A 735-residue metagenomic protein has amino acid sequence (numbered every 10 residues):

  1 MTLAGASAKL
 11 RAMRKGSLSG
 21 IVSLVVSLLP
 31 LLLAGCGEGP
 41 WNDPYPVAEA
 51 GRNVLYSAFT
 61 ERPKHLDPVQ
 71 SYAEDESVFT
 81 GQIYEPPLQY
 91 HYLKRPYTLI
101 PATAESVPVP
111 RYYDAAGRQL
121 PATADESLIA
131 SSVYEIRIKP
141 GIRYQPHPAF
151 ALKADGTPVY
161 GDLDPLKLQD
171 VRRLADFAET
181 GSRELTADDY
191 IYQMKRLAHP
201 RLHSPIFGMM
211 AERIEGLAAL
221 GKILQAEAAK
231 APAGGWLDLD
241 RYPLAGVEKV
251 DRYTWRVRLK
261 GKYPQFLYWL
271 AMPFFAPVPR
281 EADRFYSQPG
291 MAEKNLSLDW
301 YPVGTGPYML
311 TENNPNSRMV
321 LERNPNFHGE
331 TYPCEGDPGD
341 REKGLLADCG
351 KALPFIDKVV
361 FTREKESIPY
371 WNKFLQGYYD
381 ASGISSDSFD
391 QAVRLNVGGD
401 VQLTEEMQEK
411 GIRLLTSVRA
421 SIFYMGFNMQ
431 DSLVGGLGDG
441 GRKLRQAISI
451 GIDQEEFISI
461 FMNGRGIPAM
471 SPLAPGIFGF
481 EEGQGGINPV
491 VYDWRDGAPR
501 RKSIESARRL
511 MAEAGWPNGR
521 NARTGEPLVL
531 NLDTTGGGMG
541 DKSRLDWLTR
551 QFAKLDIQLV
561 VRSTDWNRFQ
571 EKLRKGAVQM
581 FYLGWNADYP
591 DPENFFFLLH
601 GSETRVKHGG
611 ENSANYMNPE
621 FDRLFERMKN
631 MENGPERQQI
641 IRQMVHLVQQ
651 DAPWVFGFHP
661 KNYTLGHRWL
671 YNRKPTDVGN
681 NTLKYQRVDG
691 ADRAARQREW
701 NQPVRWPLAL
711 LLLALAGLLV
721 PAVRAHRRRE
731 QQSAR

Functional and structural regions predicted by a protein language model:
G39, T311-E322, A347-D348, V360-D431 (+3 more regions): Extracellular/periplasmic solute-recognition and catalytic clefts
N42, A48, M407-G411, V418 (+11 more regions): Extracytoplasmic/peripheral linker and loop segments enriched in polar/acidic and small residues with frequent Thr/Pro
A58-E126, V303: N-terminal lobe/hinge region of extracytoplasmic solute-binding protein
Y90, N324-P325, K365, S417-L444 (+4 more regions): A bilobed periplasmic-binding-protein/Venus flytrap-type ligand-binding module shared by bacterial periplasmic
H91-K94, R213-T254, R258-V360, E366-P369 (+2 more regions): Gly/Pro-rich hinge or "lid" segments in bacterial periplasmic/extracellular proteins
S106-I206, M210, R256, Y370-K373 (+2 more regions): Aromatic- and charge-enriched surface segment that lines or borders ligand/interaction sites
Y308, V434-G435, I467-W516, T535-R544: Structural transition elements
G666-N701: Long beta-strand-rich cores associated with HINT superfamily self-processing modules
